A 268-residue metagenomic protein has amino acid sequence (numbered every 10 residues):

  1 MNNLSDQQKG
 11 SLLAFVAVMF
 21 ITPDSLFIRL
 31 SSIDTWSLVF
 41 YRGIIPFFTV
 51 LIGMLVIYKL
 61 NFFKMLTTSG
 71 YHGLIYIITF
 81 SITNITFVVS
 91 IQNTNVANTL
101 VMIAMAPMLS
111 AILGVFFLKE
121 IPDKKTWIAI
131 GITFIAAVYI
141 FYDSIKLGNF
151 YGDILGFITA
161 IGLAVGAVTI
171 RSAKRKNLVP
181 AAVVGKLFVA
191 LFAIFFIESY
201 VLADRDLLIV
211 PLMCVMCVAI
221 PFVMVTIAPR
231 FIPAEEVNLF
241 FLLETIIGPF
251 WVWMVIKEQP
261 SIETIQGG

Functional and structural regions predicted by a protein language model:
M1-F40, I78, T86, I145-S172: Glycine-/small-residue-enriched transmembrane alpha-helix faces in small-molecule transporters and effluxers
M1-M19, F47-I75, V88, I121-W127 (+4 more regions): Membrane-interface interhelical linkers
N2-L4, G43, M54, Y142 (+1 more regions): C-terminal-most transmembrane helix of multi-pass membrane proteins
M19-P23, F27, G53, L74-V89 (+5 more regions): Hydrophobic alpha-helical transmembrane segments of multi-pass membrane transport proteins, especially secondary
S31, L38, S90, F116-L118 (+7 more regions): Hydrophobic/aromatic residues within transmembrane alpha-helices of multi-pass small-molecule transporters
S37, I44-F48, V88-K119, E235-W253: Specific alpha-helical transmembrane segments that line the substrate/conduction pathway and gating interfaces
V50, M54, F80, P122-Y142 (+3 more regions): Hydrophobic transmembrane alpha-helices of multi-pass small-molecule transport proteins
T67, L100-I103, K119-Y139, K146-L155 (+1 more regions): Loop-to-transmembrane alpha-helix entry segments
